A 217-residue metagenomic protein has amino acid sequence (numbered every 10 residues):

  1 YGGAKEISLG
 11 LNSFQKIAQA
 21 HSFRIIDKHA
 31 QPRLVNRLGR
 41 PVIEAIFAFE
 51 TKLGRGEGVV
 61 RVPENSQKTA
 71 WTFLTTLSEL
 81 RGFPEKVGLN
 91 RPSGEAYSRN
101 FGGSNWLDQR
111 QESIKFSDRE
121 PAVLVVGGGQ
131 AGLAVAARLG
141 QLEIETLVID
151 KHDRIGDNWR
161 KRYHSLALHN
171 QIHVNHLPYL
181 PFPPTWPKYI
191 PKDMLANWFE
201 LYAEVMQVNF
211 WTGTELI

Functional and structural regions predicted by a protein language model:
Y1-L34: A solvent-exposed, acidic/Ser-Thr-rich amphipathic alpha-helical stretch
L38-I46: Short, hydrophobic/aromatic-rich segments at coil-to-beta transitions
I46-A48, L53-E112: Short beta-strand edge/turn micro-motifs at domain boundaries
W106-S117, L177-P184: Short glycine/proline-rich turn/loop motifs
S113-I149: N-terminal Rossmann-like FAD-binding beta1-loop-alpha1 element of flavoenzymes
R138-E145, D150-H173: N-terminal FAD cofactor-binding segment of flavoenzymes
R160-N197: Glycine-rich active-site loop/strand segments that organize a redox cofactor
T212-I217: A conserved short coil-to-beta-strand element within the FAD-binding core of flavoproteins
